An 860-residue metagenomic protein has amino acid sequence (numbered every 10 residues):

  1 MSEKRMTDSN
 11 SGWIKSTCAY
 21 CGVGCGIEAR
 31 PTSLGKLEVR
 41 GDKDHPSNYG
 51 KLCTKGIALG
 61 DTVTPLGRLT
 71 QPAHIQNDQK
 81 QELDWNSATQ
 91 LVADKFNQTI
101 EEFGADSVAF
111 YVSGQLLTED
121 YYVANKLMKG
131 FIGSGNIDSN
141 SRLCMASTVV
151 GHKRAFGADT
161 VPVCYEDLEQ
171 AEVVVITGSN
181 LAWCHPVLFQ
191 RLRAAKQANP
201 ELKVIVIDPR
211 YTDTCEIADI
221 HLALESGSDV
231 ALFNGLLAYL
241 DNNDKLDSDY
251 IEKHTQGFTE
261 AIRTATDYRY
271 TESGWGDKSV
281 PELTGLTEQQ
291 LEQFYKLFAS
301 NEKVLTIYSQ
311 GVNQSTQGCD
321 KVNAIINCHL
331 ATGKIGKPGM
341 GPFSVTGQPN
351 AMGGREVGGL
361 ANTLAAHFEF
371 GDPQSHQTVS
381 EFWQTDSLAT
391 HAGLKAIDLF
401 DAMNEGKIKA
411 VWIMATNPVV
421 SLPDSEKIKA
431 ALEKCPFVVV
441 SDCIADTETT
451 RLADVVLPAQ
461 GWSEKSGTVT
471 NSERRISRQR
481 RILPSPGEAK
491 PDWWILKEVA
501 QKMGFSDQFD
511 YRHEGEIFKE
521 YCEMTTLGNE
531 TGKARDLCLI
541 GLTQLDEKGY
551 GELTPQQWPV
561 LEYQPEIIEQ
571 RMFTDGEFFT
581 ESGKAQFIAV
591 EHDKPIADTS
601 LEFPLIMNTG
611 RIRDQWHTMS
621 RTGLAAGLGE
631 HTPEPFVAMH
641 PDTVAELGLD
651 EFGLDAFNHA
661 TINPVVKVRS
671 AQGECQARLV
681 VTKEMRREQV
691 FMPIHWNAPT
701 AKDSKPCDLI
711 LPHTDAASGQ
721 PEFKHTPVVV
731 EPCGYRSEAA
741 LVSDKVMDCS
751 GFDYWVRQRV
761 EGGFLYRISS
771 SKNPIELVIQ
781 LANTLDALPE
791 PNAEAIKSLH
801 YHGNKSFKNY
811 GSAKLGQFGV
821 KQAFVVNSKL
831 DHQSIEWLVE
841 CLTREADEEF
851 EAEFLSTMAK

Functional and structural regions predicted by a protein language model:
M1-K245, G257, A261-I262, D267 (+8 more regions): N-terminal export/assembly segments and adjacent metallocofactor-ligating motifs of anaerobic energy-metabolism
R30-K36, Q76-N77, A671, S812-V820: Short acidic-glycine loop/turn motifs at beta-strand connectors
D44, G50-Q76, L799-N804, N827-A859: Active-site- and interface-proximal helix/loop "cap" or "latch" segments in soluble metabolic and energy-transducing
D78, K245-E288, A365-A366, F370-T378 (+6 more regions): N-terminal leader/propeptide and maturation segments of large enzyme subunits in energy/redox metabolism and hydrolases
Y122-L192, N199-I207, V230-N234, H329-R451 (+5 more regions): Extended redox/cofactor-interaction regions of prokaryotic respiratory oxidoreductases
E216-L224, P458-Q460, E464, R474-P486 (+2 more regions): Short beta-alpha connecting loops at secondary-structure transitions that line or flank enzyme active sites
L236, H254-K395: Active-site phosphate/pyrophosphate-binding segments
P486, D492-K548, Q556, L624-V637 (+2 more regions): Long, contiguous, secondary-structure-rich segments that constitute the structural scaffold of globular domains
